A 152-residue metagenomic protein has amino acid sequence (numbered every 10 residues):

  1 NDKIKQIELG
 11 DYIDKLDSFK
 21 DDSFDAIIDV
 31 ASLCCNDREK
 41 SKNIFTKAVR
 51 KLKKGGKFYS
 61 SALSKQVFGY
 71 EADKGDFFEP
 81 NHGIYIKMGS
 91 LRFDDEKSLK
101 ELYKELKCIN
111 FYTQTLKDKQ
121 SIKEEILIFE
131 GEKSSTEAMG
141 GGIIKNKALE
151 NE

Functional and structural regions predicted by a protein language model:
N1-D17, K40-N43, K57-K147, E152: Class I (Rossmann-like) S-adenosyl-L-methionine-dependent methyltransferase catalytic domain, capturing the SAM-binding
D17-I27: A short acidic, Gly/Pro-enriched loop at the edge of an enzyme's catalytic core that lines a small-molecule cofactor
D25-K40: A short SAM/SAH-binding and catalytic strip from SAM-dependent methyltransferases
V30, L52-K53, K97: A short, hydrophobic secondary-structure junction motif
K42-K54: A short glycine-rich, Lys/Arg-flanked "PGG" loop and its adjoining helix->strand segment in the class I
